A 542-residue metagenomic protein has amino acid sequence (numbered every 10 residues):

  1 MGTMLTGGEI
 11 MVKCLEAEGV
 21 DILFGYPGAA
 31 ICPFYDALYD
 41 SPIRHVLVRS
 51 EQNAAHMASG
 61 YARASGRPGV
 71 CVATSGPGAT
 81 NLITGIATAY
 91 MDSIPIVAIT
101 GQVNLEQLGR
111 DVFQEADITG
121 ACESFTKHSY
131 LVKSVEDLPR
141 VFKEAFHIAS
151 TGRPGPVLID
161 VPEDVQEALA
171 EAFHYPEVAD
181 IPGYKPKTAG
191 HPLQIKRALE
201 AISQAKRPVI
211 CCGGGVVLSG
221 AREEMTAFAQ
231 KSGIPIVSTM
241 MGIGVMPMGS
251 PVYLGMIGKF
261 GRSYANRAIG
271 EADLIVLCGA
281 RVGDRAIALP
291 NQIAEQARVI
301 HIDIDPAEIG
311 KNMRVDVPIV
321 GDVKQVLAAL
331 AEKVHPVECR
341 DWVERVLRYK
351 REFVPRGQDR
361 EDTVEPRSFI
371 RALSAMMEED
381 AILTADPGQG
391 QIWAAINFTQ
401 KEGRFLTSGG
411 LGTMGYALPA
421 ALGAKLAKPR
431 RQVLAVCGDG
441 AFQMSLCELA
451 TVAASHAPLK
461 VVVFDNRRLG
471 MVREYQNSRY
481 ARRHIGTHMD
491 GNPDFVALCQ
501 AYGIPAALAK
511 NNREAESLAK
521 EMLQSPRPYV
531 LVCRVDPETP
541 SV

Functional and structural regions predicted by a protein language model:
G2-H335, M376-E379, P458-V461, A481-R482 (+1 more regions): N-terminal alpha/beta PP-like core and its mobile active-site loop of ThDP/TPP-dependent enzymes
M11-V12, E16, A29, F34-D36 (+1 more regions): Active-site diphosphate/adenylate-binding microenvironment
I31, E51-H56, G390-I392, N511-A515: Short acidic loop-to-helix transition motifs that present clustered carboxylates
I99, G109-Q114, E271, G310-N312 (+3 more regions): Thiamine diphosphate
F125-H128, D180-G183, L347-D362, Y502-I504: Short glycine/proline- and acidic residue-enriched helix-loop micro-motifs that form flexible lids or anion-recognition
E136, E200, Q296-P387, A509-E521 (+1 more regions): Phosphate/pyrophosphate-binding active-site segments
L158, H301, T384, V436-C437: Generic enzyme active-site microenvironment
D160-V165, G388-Q391, D536: A glycine-rich phosphate-binding loop feature that marks nucleotide/adenosyl-phosphate handling sites
